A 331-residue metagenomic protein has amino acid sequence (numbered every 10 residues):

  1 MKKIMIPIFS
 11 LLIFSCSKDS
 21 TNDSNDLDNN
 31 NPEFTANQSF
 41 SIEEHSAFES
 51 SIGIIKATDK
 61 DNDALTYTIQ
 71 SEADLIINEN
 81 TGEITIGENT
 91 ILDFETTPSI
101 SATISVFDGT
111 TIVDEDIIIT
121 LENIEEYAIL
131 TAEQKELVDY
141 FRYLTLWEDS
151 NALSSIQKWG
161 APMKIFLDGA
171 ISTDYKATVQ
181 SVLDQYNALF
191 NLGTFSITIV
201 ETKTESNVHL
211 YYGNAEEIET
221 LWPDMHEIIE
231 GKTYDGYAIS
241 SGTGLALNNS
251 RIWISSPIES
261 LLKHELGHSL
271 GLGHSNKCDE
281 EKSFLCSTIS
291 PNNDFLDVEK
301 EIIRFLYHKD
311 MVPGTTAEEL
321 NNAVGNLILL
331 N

Functional and structural regions predicted by a protein language model:
M1-I4: Positively charged n-region of N-terminal signal peptides that target proteins for export
S10-T35, T111, I124-V138, L320-N331: Bacterial Sec-dependent N-terminal signal peptides
S17-D23, D28, P32-E33, S39-S50 (+1 more regions): Acidic, turn/loop-rich segments in luminal/extracellular domains of secretory-pathway and cell-surface proteins
G53, W159-M163, S206-V208, N248-S250 (+1 more regions): Envelope-exposed proteins and targeting segments
I91-D93, Y127-A128, A215-T220, P291-N292: Short, charged/polar, Gly/Pro-enriched secondary-structure boundary elements
E125-T173, S181, N187-A188, Y237-G244 (+2 more regions): Disordered inhibitory propeptide/activation segment of secreted metzincin zinc metalloprotease zymogens, centered on
I129-T131, K232-P257, G273-N331: Metalloprotease/metallohydrolase-associated module, dominated by Zn2+-dependent proteases
T173-C278: Metzincin-family zinc-dependent endopeptidase catalytic domain
